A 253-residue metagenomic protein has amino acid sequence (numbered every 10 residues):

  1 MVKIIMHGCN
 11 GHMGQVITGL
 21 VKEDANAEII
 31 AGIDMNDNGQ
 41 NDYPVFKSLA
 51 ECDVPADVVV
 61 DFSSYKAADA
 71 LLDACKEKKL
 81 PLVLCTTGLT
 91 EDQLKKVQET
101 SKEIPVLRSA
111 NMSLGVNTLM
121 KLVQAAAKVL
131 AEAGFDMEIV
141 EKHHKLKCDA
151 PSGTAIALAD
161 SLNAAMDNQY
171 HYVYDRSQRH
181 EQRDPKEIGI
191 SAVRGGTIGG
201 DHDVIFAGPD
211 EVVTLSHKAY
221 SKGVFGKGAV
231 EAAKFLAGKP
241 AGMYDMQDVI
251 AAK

Functional and structural regions predicted by a protein language model:
M1-I5: Extreme N-terminal starter segment of soluble prokaryotic enzymes
H7, H12-A50, A131-K253: C-terminal substrate-binding/catalytic lobe of Rossmann-fold NAD(P)-dependent oxidoreductases
A56-E77, G88-Q93: Beta-loop-alpha module in the N-terminal Rossmann-like domain of NAD(P)-dependent dehydrogenases, especially those
D73, T86-V106, N117: Rossmann-fold NAD(P)-binding glycine/threonine-rich loop
P81, K96-S113, L130, F135-D136: Rossmann-fold dehydrogenase core element
T86-G88, A110-S113, K142: Short strand-turn motif at the edge of the Rossmann-like AdoMet-binding core
M112-L122: Short alpha-helices
